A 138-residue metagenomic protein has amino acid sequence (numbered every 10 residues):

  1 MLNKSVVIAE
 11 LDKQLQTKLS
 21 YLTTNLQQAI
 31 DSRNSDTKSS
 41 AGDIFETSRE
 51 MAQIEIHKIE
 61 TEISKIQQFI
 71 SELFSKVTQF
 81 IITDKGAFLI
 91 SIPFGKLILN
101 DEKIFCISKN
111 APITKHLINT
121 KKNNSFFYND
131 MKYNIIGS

Functional and structural regions predicted by a protein language model:
M1-E72: N-terminal intrinsically disordered, low-complexity, charge/repeat-rich segments that act as generic
L73-Y133: Non-DNA-binding regulatory cores of transcription-related proteins, predominantly C-terminal effector-binding
I135-S138: Conserved hydrophobic positions within beta-strands
